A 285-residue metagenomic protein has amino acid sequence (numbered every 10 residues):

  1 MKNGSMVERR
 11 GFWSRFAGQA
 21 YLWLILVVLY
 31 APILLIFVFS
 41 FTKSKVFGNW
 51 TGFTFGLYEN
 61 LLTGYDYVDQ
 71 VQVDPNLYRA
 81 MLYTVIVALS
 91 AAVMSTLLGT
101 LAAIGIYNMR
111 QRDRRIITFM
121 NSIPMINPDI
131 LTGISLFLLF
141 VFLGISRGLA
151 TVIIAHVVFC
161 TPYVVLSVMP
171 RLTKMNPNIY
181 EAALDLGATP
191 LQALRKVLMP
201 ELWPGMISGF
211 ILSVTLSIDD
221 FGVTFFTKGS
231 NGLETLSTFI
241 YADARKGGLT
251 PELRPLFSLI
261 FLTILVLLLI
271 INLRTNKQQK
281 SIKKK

Functional and structural regions predicted by a protein language model:
K2-N3, A31-V73, T227-N231, Q278 (+1 more regions): Short membrane-interfacial helix/loop motifs at transmembrane-helix boundaries
K2-R10, R15-A20, M169-Y180, L184 (+3 more regions): C-terminal transmembrane helix and the adjacent membrane-cytosol boundary/short C-terminal tail of inner/organellar
K2-W13, I86-N121, L138, I271-N276: Transmembrane-helix boundary motif in ABC transporter permease subunits
G4, E8, F55, T63 (+4 more regions): Membrane-interfacial helix termini and adjacent extracytoplasmic/periplasmic loops of multi-pass transporters
E8-R15, K45, L57-D69, I218-N276: Interhelical loop and adjacent transmembrane-helix boundary motif in polytopic membrane transport permeases
A20-Y21, V28-I33, V165-R171, M175-P177 (+1 more regions): Transmembrane alpha-helices
Y30-K45, Y83, T132-G144, S167 (+6 more regions): A structural signal for multi-pass alpha-helical bundles of membrane permease subunits that mediate small-molecule
N76-I86, V141-V164, G205-M206, F210: Loop-to-helix entry region at the N-terminal start of transmembrane alpha-helices in multi-pass membrane transporters
